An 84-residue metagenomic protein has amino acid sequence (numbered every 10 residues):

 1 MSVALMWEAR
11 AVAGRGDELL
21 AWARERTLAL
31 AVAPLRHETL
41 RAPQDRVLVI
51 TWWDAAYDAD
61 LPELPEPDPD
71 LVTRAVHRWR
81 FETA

Functional and structural regions predicted by a protein language model:
M1, L35-L48, L64-A84: Glycine-rich beta-strand-turn "strand-cap" elements at beta-sheet edges
S2, R26-L28, D54-D58: N-terminal processing/targeting junctions
S2-A11: Short glycine-/aliphatic-rich beta-strand segments at the starts of folded cytosolic domains
W7, W52-W53: Signature tryptophan residues that serve as conserved aromatic anchors
A11-A13, D54-A55, E82-T83: Non-catalytic surface loops within mature trypsin-like serine protease
A11-R36, L64-P67: Short amphipathic alpha-helical segments
D17, E25, A59, H77-R78: A generic structural micro-environment signature that highlights single residues at secondary-structure boundaries
D17, V47, D54-E63: Short amphipathic alpha-helices within nucleic acid-binding modules
